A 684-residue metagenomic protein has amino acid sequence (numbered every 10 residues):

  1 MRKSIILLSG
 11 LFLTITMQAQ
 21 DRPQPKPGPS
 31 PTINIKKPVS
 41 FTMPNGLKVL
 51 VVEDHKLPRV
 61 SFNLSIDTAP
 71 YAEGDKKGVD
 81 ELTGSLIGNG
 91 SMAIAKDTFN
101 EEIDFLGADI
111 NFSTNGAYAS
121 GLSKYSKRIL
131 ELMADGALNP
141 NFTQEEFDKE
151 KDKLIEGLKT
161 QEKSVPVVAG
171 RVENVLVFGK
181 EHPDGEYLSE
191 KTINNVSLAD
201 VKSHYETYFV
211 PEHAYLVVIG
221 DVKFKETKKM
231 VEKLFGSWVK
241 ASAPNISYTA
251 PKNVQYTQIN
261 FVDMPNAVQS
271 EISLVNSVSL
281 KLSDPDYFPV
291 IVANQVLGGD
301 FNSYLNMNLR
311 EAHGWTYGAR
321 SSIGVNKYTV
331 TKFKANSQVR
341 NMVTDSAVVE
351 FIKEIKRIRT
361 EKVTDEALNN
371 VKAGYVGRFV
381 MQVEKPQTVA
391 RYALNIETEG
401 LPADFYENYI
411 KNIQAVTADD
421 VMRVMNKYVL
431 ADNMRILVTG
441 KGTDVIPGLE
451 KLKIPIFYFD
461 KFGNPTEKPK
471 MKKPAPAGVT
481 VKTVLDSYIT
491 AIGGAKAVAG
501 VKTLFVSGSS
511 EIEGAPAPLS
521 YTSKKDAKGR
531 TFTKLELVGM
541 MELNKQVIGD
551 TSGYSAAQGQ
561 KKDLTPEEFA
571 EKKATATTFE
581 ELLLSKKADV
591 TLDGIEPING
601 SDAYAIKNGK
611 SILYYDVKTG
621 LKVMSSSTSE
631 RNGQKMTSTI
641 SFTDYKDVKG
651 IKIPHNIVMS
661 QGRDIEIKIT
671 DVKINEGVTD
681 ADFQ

Functional and structural regions predicted by a protein language model:
Q20-P23, G90, Q161-V210, R320-S321 (+3 more regions): Scaffold signal of the M16-like zinc-metallopeptidase fold and its non-catalytic homologs
Q20-P31, Y215-G220, E366-V479: C-terminal regions of mature proteins
D21-G28, Y215-L280, G440, D444-M471: An aromatic/glycine/proline-enriched structural segment found at the starts of mature extracellular/organellar domains
N63-S123, P183-Y187, D300-W315, K327: M16/MPP (pitrilysin/insulinase) zinc-metallopeptidase core fold and M16-derived inactive scaffolds
G90-A93, S120-K151, K281, D300 (+2 more regions): M16/insulysin-pitrilysin zinc metalloprotease superfamily fold
S273-V275, G298-Q338: A structural supersecondary motif
T483-Q560, A588-T591: N-terminal mature ectodomain segment of secretory-pathway/periplasmic proteins
G539, N599-Q684: Gly/Pro-enriched, hydrophobic low-complexity segments that function as extracytoplasmic propeptides/linkers
